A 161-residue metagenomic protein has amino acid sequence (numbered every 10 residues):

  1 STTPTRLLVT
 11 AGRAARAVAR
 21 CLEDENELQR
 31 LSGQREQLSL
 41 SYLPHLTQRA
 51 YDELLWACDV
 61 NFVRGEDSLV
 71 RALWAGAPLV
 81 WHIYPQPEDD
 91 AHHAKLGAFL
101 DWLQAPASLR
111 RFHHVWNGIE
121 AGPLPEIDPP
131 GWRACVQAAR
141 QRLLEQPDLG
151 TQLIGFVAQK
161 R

Functional and structural regions predicted by a protein language model:
S1: Histidine-anchored nucleotide/phosphate-binding helix
P4-P44: Catalytic donor nucleotide-activated moiety binding site of glycosyltransferases and closely related
A17-C21, Y51, I119-L124: Short, solvent-exposed polar/charged micro-motifs at secondary-structure junctions
P44-T47, D148: Helix N-cap and loop-to-helix transition residues
L46-A94: A donor-sugar binding/catalytic signature common to diverse glycosyltransferases and related nucleotide-sugar
P78-E120: Nucleotide-sugar donor-binding patch of glycosyltransferase catalytic domains
A105-R161: C-terminal amphipathic helix plus adjacent low-complexity, charged tail appended to glycosyltransferase catalytic
